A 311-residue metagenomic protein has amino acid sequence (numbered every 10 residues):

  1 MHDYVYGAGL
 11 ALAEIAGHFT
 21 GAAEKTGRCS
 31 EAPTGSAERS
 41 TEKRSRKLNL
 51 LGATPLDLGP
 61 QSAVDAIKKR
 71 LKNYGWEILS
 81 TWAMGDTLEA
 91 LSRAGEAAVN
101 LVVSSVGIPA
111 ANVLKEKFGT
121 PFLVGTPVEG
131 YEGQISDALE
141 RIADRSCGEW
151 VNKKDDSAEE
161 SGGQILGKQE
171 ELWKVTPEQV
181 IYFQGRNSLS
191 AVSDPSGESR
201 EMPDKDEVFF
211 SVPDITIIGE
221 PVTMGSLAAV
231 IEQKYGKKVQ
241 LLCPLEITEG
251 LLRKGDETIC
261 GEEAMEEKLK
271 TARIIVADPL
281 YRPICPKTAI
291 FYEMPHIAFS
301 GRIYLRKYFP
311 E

Functional and structural regions predicted by a protein language model:
M1-E311: An N-terminal assembly and electron-transfer interface module characteristic of large anaerobic redox and radical
